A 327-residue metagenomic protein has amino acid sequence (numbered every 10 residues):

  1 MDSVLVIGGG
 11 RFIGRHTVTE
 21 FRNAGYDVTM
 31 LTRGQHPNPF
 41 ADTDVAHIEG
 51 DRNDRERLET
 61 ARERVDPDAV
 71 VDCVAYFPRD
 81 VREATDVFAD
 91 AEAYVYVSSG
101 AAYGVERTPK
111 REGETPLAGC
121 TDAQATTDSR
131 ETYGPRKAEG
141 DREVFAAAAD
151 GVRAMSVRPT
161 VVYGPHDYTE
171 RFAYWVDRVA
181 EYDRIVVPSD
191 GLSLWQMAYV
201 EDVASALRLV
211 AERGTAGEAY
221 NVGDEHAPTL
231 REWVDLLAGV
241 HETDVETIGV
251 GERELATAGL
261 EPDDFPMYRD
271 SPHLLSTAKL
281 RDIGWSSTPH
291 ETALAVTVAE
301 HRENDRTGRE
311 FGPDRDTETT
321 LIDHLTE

Functional and structural regions predicted by a protein language model:
V4-A24: N-terminal Rossmann NAD(P)H-binding glycine-rich loop of SDR-like oxidoreductase domains
I7, G164, P188-S193, Y220-A227 (+2 more regions): Glycine-rich Rossmann NAD(P)(H)-binding loop
Q35, P39-F40, A46-A91, Y96: NAD(P)H-binding glycine-rich loop region in Rossmannoid oxidoreductase-like domains and their noncatalytic homologs
E83-K137, M155: Conserved Rossmann-fold NAD(P)-dependent oxidoreductase catalytic core, especially the SDR/UDP-sugar
S98, D141-H166: Conserved beta-loop-beta element that borders a ligand/cofactor-binding pocket
T169-W175, P188-A211: Substrate-positioning beta->alpha
V203, L207, V222, W233 (+2 more regions): Non-catalytic, hydrophobic alpha-helical segments
L209-Y268, H273, D305-E327: Mid/C-terminal beta-alpha module of Rossmann-like enzyme folds, strongest in SDR-family dehydrogenases/epimerases
